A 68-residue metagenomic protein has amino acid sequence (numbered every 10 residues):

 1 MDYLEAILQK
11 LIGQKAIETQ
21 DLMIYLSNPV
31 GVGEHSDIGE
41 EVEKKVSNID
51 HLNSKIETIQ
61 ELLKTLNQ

Functional and structural regions predicted by a protein language model:
M1-Q68: Extended, charge-rich alpha-helical interface modules
